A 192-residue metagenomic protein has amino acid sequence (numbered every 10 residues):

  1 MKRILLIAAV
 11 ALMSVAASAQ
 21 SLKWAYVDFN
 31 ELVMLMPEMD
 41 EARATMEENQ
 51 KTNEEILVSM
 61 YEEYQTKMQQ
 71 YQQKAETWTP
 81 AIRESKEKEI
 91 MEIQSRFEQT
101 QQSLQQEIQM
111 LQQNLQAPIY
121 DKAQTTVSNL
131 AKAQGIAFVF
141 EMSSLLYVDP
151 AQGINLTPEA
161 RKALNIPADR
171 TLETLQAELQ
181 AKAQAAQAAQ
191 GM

Functional and structural regions predicted by a protein language model:
M1-I4: Positively charged n-region of N-terminal signal peptides that target proteins for export
V10-S18: Hydrophobic h-region of N-terminal signal peptides that target proteins for export in Gram-negative bacteria
Q20-M192: Amphipathic, charged alpha-helical segments and their helix-to-coil junctions in extracytoplasmic/peripheral assemblies
